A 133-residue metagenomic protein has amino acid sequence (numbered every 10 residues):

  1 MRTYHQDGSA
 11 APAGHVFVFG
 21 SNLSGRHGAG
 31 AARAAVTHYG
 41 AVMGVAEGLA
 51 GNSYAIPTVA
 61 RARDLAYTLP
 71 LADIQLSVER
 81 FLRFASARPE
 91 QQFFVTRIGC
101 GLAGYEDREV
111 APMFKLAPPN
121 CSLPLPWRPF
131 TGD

Functional and structural regions predicted by a protein language model:
M1-D133: Macrodomain-like recognition of ADP-ribose-binding/processing modules
